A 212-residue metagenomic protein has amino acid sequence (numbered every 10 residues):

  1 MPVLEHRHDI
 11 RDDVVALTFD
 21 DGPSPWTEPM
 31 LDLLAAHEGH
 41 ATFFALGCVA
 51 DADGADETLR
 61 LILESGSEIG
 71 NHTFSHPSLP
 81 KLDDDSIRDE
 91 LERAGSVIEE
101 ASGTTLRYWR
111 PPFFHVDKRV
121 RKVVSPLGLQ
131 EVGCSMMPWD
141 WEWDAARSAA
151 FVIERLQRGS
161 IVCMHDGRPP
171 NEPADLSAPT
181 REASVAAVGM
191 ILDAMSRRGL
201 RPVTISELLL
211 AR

Functional and structural regions predicted by a protein language model:
M1-S78, S86, E90, V97 (+2 more regions): Active-site beta->alpha N-cap acidic-glycine motif
P2-D9, H37, A174-R212: C-terminal domain-boundary segment and adjacent tail
F19-D21, A45-G47, N71-T73, R110-F113 (+3 more regions): A cross-domain feature marking catalytic cores of carbohydrate-active enzymes and several ubiquitous metabolic/repair
D20, L34, I69-H72, A94 (+4 more regions): Conserved, mostly hydrophobic/aromatic
L31, D56-R60, L91-G95, R121 (+2 more regions): Generic structural signal for well-ordered alpha-helices, preferentially at hydrophobic/aromatic core positions
H37-H40, S65-I69, V123-V132, R158: Glycine-enriched alpha-helix->loop->beta-strand junction motifs that scaffold or abut catalytic
P77-L82, P170-D175: A short acidic, helix-capping loop that chelates divalent metal ions and anchors anionic groups
H115, R119-L156, L200-A211: His/Asp/Glu-enriched short active-site or ligand-binding loop at hydrolase and phosphoryl-transfer sites
